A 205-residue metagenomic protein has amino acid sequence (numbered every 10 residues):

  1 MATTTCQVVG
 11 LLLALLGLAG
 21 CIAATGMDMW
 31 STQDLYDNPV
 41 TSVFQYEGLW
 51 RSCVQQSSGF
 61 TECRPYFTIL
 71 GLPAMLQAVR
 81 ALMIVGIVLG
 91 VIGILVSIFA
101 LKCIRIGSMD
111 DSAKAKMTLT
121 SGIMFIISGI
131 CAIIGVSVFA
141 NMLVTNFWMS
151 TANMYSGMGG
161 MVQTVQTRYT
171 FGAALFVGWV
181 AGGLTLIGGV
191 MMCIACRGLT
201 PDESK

Functional and structural regions predicted by a protein language model:
A2-T32, L76-L143, G178-A181, T185-L199: Signature of small four-pass
M27-R80, A152-Q163: A surface-exposed beta-alpha-beta supersecondary segment
T41-S42, G48, A115-I123, G160-G183: Individual transmembrane alpha-helices with interfacial aromatic-anchor signatures
W50, D110, I134-L175: Juxtamembrane loop segments immediately following a transmembrane helix
G71-L72, M142-L143, E203: A short local loop/turn or secondary-structure capping micro-motif enriched for an aromatic residue
L199-K205: Short, charged juxtamembrane terminal tails flanking transmembrane helices
